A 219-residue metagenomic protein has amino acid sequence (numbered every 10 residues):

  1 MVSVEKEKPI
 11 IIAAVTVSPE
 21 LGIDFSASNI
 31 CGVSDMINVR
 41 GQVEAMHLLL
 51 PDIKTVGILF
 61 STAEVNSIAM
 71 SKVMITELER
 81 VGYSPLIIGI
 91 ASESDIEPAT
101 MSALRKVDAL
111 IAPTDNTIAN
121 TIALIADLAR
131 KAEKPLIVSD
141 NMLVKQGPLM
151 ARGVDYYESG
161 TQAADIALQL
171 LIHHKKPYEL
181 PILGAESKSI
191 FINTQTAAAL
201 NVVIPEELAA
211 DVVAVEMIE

Functional and structural regions predicted by a protein language model:
M1-E219: Short hydrophobic alpha-helices and adjacent helix-cap/hinge residues
